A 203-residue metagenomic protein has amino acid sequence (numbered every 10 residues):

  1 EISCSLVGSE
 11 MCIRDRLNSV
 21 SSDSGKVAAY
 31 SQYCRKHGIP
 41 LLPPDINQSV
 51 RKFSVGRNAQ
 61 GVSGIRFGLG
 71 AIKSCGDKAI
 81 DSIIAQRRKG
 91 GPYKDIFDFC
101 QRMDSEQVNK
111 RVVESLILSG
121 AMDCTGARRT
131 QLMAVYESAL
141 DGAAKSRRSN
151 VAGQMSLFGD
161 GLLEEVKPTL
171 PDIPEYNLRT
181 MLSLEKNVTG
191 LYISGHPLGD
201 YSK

Functional and structural regions predicted by a protein language model:
E1-G8: Single conserved hydrophobic/aromatic residue that forms the stacking wall/gate of nucleotide- or nucleobase-binding
M11-C12: Active-site loops and adjacent core secondary-structure elements that bind or stabilize anionic groups
D15, S24-A28, Q32-K203: Sliding clamp-binding short linear motifs that recruit DNA-associated proteins to replication/repair hubs
S21: Aromatic-lined ligand-binding clefts that engage carbohydrates, nucleic acids, or primary amines
